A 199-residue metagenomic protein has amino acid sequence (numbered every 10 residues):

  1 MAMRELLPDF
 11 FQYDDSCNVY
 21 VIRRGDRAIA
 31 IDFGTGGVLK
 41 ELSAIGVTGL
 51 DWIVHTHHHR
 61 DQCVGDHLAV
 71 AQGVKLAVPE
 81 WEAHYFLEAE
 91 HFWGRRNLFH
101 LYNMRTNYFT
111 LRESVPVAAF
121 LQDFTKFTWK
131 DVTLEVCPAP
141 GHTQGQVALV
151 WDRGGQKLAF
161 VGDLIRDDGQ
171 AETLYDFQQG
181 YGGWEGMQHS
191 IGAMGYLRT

Functional and structural regions predicted by a protein language model:
M1-L7, M104-F109, T128-L134: Short Pro/Gly-enriched beta-strand edge/turn motifs at strand-loop
A2-I45, A148-D167: Conserved beta-strand hairpin/beta-sheet module of binuclear metal-dependent hydrolase folds, prominently
F10, V74, A118-A119, L134 (+1 more regions): Short, conserved active-site loop motifs that form the nucleotide-linked donor/cofactor pocket
F11-Q12, L111, P116-A118, P138-P140: Short Gly/Pro-enriched turn/cap motifs at secondary-structure boundaries
D14, R23, Q122, T128 (+1 more regions): Residue-level detector of conserved, well-ordered beta-strand and adjacent loop positions that form binding/recognition
C17, T35, E80-E82, E90-F92 (+4 more regions): Short, flexible active-site-adjacent loop segments at beta-strand->alpha-helix junctions, enriched in small/polar
A28, K126, T133-P140, Q144-T199: Metallo-beta-lactamase
L39, S43-K126: Active-site HxH/HxHxD metal-binding segment of metal-dependent hydrolases
